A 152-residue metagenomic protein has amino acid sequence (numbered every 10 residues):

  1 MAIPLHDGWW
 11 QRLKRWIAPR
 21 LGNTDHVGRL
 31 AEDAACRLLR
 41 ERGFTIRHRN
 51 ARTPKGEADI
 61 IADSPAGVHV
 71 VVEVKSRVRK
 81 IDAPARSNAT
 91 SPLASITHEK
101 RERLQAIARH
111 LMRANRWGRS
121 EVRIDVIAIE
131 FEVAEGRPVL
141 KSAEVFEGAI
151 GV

Functional and structural regions predicted by a protein language model:
M1-V27: Interdomain/boundary linker segments immediately adjacent to catalytic/signaling cores
W16, S76-F131: Catalytic cores of nucleic-acid endonucleases
H26, L30, K55, S91-E99: Residues at secondary-structure transition points
H26-E41: Short linear elements at protein peripheries
R37-K55: A short acidic/basic microdomain associated with nuclease active sites
L39, I60-A62, A66-A85, L104: Conserved catalytic cores of phosphodiester-cleaving nucleases, focusing on short active-site segments
G56-A58, V70, V122-I124, K141: Change "...and in nucleic-acid phosphodiester-cleaving endonucleases..." to "...and in nucleic-acid processing enzymes
E130-V152: Short, low-complexity, polybasic intrinsically disordered segments
